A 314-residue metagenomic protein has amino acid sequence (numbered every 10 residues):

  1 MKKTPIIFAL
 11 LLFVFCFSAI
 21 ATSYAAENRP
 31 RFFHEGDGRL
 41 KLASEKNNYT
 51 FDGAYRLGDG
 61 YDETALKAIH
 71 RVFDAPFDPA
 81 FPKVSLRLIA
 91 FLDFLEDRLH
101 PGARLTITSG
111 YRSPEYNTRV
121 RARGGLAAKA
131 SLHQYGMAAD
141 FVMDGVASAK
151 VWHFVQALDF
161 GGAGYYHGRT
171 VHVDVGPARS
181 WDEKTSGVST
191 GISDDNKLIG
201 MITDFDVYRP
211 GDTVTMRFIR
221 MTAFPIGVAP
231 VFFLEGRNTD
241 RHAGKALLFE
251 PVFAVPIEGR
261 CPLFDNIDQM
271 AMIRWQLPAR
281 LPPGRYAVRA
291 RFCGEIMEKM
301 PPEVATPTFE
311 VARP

Functional and structural regions predicted by a protein language model:
A9-S18: Bacterial N-terminal signal peptides
Y24, G38, A43, L126-A138 (+3 more regions): Catalytic cores and adjacent binding grooves of peptidoglycan-active enzymes
K46-T108: Active-site acidic/histidine clusters and adjacent loop/turn architecture that either coordinate catalytic ions
R104-T118: Acidic helix-start/capping segments at beta-turn-to-alpha-helix junctions
E115-S131: Charged, often glycine-rich, active-site loop that binds/positions anionic groups
P262-P282: Short, hydrophobic beta-strand segments
P282-M297: Internal, hydrophobic beta-strand segments that form the core of beta-sheet-rich folds
E295-P314: Short beta-strand elements
